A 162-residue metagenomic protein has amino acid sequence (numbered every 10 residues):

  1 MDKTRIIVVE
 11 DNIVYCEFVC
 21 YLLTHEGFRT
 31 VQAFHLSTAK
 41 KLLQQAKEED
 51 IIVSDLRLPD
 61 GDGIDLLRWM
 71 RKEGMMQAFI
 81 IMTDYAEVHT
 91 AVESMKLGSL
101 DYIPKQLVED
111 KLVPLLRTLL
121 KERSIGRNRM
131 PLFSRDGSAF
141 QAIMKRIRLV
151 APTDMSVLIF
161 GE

Functional and structural regions predicted by a protein language model:
E10: Conserved acidic carboxylate
I13-V31, T38: Two-component/phosphorelay signaling modules centered on CheY-like receiver
Q32-I51: Acidic, metal-coordinating helix/loop segments flanking the phosphotransfer/catalytic sites of two-component signaling
H35, D62-D65: Acidic catalytic/metal-coordinating carboxylates
D55, T83: Active-site residues of response regulator receiver
I64-M75, E93: Short amphipathic alpha-helix used as the core "switch/output" element in two-component signaling
N128-E162: AAA+ ATPase active-site-proximal loops
